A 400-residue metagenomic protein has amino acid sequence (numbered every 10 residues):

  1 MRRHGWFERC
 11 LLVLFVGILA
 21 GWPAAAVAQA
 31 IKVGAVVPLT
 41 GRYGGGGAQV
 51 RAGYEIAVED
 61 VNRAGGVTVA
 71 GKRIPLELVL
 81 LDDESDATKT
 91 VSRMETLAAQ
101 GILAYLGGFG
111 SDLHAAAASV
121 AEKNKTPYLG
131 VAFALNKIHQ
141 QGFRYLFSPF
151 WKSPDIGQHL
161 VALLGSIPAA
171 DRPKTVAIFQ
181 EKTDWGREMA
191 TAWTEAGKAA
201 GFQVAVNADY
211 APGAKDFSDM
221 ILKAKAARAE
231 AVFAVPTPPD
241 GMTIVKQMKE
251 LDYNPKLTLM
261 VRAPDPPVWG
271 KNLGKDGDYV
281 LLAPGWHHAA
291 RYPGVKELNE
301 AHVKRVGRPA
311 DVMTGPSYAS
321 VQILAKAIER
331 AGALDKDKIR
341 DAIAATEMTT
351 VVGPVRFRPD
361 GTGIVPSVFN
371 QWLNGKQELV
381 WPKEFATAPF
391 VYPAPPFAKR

Functional and structural regions predicted by a protein language model:
C10-W22: Bacterial N-terminal signal peptides
W22-A28: Sec/Tat signal peptide C-region and signal peptidase I cleavage site
I31, A52-L78, D171, K198-G201: Signal peptide-proximal N-terminal region of secreted/periplasmic/extracellular or secretory-lumen proteins
G34-E55, L81-A87, G110-D112, F179-E188 (+3 more regions): Extracytoplasmic "Venus flytrap"
G45-Q49, V67-Q140, P149, Y210-F217 (+1 more regions): Beta-alpha junction/loop-to-helix N-cap segments that form part of ligand/metal-binding clefts
I102-V206, K256-Y279: Extracytoplasmic ligand/sensor domains, especially the bilobed periplasmic-binding protein
V245-Y318, E329, L334, K383-K399: Extracellular/periplasmic periplasmic-binding protein-like sensory domains
K304-T314, A325-W381, F385: Segments of small-molecule ligand-sensing domains
